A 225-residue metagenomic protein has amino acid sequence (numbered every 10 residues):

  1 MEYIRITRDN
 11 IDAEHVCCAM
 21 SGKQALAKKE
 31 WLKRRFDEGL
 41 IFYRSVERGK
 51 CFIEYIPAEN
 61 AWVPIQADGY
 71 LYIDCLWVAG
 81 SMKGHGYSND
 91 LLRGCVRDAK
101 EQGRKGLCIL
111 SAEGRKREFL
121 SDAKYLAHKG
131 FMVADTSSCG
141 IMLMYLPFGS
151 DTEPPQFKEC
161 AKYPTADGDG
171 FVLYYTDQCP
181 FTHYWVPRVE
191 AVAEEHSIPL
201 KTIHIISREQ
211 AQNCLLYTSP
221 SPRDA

Functional and structural regions predicted by a protein language model:
M1-R48, P180-V192: Short amphipathic alpha-helix that is part of the acyltransferase structural core
W31, F36-Y43, I53-A67: A conserved beta-strand-loop-helix scaffold within acyl/acetyltransferase catalytic domains
G49-E59, Y72, W77: Conserved beta-strand in the GNAT
L76-G84, E113: A short, internal acetyl-CoA/4′-phosphopantetheine-binding micro-motif in the GNAT/acyltransferase core
G84-R97: Conserved acetyl-CoA-binding loop-helix of GNAT-fold acetyltransferases
A99-R115: Conserved GNAT acetyl-CoA-binding A-motif
E113-T136: Conserved active-site alpha-helix within GNAT-family acetyltransferase domains
Y217-D224: Conserved small/polar residues in nucleotide/adenosyl-binding loops
